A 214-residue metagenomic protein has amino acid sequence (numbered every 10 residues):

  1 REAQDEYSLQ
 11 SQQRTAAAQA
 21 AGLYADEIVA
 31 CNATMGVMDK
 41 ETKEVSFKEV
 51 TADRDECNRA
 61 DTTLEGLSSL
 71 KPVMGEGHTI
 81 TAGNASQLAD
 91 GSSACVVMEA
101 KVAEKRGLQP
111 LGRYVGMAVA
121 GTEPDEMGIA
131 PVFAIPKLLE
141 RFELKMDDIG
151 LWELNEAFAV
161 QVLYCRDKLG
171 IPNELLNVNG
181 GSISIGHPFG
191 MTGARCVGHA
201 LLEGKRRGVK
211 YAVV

Functional and structural regions predicted by a protein language model:
R1, G107, E143-K145, G170 (+1 more regions): Glycine-centered helix-boundary capping/hinge motifs
R1-Q12, Y24, A60-T63, A85-A89 (+4 more regions): Generic structural signal for well-ordered, non-membrane alpha-helical segments in soluble metabolic enzymes
A3-K105, N173-L175: N-terminal extracellular/periplasmic Venus flytrap/periplasmic-binding protein-like
Q12, A16, P136-E140, R166 (+1 more regions): Generic structural signal for well-ordered alpha-helical scaffold segments
E27, C31-V37, V115-S184: Active-site pocket-lining segment
T62-I129, F133-P136, E140-R141, G198-H199 (+1 more regions): Condensing-enzyme catalytic core mediating Claisen C-C bond formation in acyl metabolism
D167-K168, P172-N177, S182-V214: Internal helix-turn-beta structural module
